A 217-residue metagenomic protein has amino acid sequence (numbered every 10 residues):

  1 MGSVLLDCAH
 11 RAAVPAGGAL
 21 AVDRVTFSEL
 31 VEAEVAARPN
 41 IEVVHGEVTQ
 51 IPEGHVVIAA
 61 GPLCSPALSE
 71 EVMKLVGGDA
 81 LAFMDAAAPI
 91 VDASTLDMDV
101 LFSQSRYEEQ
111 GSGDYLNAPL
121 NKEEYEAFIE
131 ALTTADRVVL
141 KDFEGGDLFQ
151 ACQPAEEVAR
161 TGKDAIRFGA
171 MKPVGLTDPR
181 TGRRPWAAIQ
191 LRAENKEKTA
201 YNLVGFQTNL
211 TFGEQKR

Functional and structural regions predicted by a protein language model:
M1-E32, A36-N40: A conserved beta-strand/loop capping segment in the N-terminal third of enzymes that catalyze redox or closely related
V25, E29, E34-Q215: Predominantly flavin-linked oxidoreductase catalytic cores and closely associated redox partners
